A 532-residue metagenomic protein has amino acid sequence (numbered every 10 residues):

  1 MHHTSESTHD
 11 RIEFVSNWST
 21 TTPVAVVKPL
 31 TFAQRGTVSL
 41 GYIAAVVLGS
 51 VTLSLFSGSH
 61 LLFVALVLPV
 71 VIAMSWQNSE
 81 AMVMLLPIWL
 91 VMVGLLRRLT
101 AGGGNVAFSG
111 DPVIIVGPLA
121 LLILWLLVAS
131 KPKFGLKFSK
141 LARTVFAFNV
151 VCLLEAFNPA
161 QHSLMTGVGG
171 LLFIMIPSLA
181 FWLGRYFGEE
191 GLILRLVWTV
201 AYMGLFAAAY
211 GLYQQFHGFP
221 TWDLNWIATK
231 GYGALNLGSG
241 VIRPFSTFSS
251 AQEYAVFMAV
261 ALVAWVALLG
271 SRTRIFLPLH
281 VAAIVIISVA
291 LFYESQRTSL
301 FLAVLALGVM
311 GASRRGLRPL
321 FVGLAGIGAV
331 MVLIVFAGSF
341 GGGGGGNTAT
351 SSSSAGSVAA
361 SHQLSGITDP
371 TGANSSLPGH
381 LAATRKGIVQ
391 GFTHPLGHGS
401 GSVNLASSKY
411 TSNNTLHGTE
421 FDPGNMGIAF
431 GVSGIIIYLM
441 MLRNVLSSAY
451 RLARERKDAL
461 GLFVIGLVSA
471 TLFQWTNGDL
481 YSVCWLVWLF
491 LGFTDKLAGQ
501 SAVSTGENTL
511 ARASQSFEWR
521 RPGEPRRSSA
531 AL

Functional and structural regions predicted by a protein language model:
G49-L62, E155-L172, S249-A255, P278-P319 (+3 more regions): Helix-loop-helix junctions and helix-breaking kinks within/between transmembrane helices of multi-pass membrane
A73-M175, V468-T471, L532: N-terminal hydrophobic segments of proteins, predominantly signal-anchor/transmembrane helices of inner/organellar
M82-V83, I88, F134-F148, L171 (+1 more regions): Interfacial loop-to-transmembrane-helix boundary motif in multi-pass membrane proteins
N149-F157, V197-W226, N236-V241, F245-S295 (+1 more regions): Alpha-helical transmembrane segments of multi-pass inner-membrane proteins
A209, Q214-F219, E294, G311-T371 (+2 more regions): A membrane-periplasm/extracellular boundary helix in multi-pass inner-membrane enzymes that assemble envelope glycans
A261-V263, V304-L307, P319-A325, L462-L472 (+1 more regions): Transmembrane alpha-helices of multi-pass inner-membrane enzymes
V304, G308, I428-A470: Hydrophobic transmembrane alpha-helices and their immediate junctions
H362-F430, A449-R454: Long extracytoplasmic/lumenal interhelical loops at the membrane interface of multi-pass membrane proteins
